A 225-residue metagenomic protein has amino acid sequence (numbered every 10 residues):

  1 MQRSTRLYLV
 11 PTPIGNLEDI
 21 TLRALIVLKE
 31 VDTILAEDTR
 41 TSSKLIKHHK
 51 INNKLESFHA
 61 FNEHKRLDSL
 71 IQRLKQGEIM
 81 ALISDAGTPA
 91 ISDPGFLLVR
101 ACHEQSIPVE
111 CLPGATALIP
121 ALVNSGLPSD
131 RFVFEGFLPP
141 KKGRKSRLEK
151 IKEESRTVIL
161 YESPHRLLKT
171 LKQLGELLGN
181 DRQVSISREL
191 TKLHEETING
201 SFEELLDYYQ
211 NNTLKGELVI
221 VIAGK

Functional and structural regions predicted by a protein language model:
M1-A60: Glycine-rich, flexible N-terminal cofactor/catalytic loop recognition
R6-V10, Q76-S84, F132, R156-L160 (+1 more regions): Generic beta-sheet signal
L28-I34, S106-V109, T157-V158: Short active-site oxyanion
S57-H64, F137-P139: Conserved helicase motor
H59, L67-T116: Glycine/small-residue-rich loop that forms an oxyanion/phosphate-binding "nest" at active or ligand-binding sites
E78-I79, T157, Y161-K225: A contiguous loop/helix-start segment that scaffolds small-molecule binding in enzyme catalytic cores
L97-E154: Class I SAM-dependent methyltransferase SAM-binding "motif I" and its flanking Rossmann-like core
